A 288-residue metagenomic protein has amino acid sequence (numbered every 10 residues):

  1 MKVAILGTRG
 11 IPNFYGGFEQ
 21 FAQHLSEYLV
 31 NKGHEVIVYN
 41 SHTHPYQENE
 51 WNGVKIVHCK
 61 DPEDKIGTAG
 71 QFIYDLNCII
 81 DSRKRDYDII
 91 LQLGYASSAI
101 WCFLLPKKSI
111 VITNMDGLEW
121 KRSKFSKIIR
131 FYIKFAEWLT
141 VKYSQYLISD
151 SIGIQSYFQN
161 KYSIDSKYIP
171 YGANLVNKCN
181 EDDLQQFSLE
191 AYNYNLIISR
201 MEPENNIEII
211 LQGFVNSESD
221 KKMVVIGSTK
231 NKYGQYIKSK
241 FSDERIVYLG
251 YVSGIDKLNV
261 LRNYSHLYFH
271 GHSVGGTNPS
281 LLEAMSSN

Functional and structural regions predicted by a protein language model:
A4, Q185-E218, V224-I226: Conserved donor-binding/catalytic core segment of Leloir-type glycosyltransferases
T8-F14, Y28-I66, G153-K161, S228-Y233: N-terminal strand-loop element at the rim of the active site of nucleotide-sugar-dependent glycosyltransferases
G70-R83, Y87-D116, G276: An aromatic- and histidine-rich active-site surface loop
I80-R83, I129-L147: Membrane-proximal helix-turn-helix segments that form the acceptor-binding/catalytic region of lipid-linked
T113, E137-N180, E190-Y192, V247: Donor nucleotide-sugar binding/catalytic pocket of nucleotide-sugar-dependent glycosyltransferases
Q235-I255: Nucleotide-activated donor-binding/catalytic signature segment of Leloir-type glycosyltransferases, i.e., the conserved
Y251, N259-S265: Short alpha-helical donor nucleotide-sugar binding micro-motif in glycosyltransferases
H272-S273: Aromatic "clamp/platform" in nucleotide-sugar-dependent glycosyltransferases that forms part of the donor/acceptor
